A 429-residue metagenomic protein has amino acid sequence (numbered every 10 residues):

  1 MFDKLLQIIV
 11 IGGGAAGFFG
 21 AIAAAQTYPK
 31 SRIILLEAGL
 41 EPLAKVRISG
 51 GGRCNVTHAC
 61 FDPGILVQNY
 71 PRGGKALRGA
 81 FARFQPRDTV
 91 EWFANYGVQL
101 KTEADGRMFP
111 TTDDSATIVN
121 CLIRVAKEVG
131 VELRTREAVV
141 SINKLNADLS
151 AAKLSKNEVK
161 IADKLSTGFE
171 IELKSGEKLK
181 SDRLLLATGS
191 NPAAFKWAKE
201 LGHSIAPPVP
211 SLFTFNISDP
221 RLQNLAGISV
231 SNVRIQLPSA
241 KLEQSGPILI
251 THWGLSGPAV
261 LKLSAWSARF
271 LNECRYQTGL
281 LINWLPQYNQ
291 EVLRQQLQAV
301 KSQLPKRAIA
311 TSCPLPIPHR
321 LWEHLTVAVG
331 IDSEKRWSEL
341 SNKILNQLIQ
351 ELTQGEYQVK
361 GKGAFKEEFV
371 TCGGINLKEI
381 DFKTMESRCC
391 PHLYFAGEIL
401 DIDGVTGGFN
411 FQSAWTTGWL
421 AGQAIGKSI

Functional and structural regions predicted by a protein language model:
F2-A16, I34: Beta1/beta-strand and adjacent pyrophosphate-binding region of the FAD-binding site in flavoprotein oxidoreductases
I9, A25-G51: Glycine-rich FAD pyrophosphate-binding loop
I9-I11, L36, V139, E177-N191 (+4 more regions): Short hydrophobic core segments
Q26, G39-E41, D62-G64, A82 (+9 more regions): Residue-level recognition of phosphate/Mg2+-coordinating polar/acidic sites in nucleotide-handling active sites
L77-Q85, D105-R124, R134, A187-G189 (+3 more regions): Short beta-strand to alpha-helix junction loop
T135-S166: A conserved short coil-to-beta-strand element within the FAD-binding core of flavoproteins
L179-Q223: Glycine-rich loop(s) and the adjacent beta-strand/alpha-helix scaffold that form part
R183, A187-L201, I402-I429: A conserved FAD-binding loop/helix module that cradles the flavin
